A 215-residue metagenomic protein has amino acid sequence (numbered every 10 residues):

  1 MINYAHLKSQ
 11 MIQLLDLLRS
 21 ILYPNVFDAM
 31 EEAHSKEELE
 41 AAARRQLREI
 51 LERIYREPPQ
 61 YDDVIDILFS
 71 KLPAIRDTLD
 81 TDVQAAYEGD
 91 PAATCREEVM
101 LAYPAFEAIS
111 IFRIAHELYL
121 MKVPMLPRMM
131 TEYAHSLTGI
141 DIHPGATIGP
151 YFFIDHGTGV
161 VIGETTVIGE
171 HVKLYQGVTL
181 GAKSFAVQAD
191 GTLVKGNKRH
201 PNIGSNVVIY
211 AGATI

Functional and structural regions predicted by a protein language model:
M1-M129: Terminal amphipathic alpha-helical/low-complexity segments used for targeting or macromolecular assembly
I12, V194-N197: Short, well-ordered coil↔helix boundary/capping segments
A105, M121, M125, G163 (+2 more regions): A short glycine-/small-residue-rich loop at the edge of a beta-strand within enzyme catalytic domains
M129-T131, G139: N-terminal Rossmann NAD(P)-binding subdomain characteristic of aldehyde/semialdehyde dehydrogenases
A134: Active-site glycine-rich loop that binds ribose-phosphate moieties when present
L137-T138, H143-P144, G149-P150, D155-E164 (+7 more regions): Left-handed beta-helix
V187-K195: Short, surface-exposed loop/helix-turn segments at secondary-structure junctions that function as lids/hinges flanking
